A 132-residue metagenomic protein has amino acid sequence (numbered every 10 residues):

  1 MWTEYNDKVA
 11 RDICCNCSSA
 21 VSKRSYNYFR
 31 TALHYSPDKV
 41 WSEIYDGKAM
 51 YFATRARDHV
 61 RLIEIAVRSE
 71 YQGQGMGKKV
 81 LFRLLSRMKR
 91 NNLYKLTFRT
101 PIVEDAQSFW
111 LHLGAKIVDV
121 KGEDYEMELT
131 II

Functional and structural regions predicted by a protein language model:
M1-Y28: Short amphipathic alpha-helix that is part of the acyltransferase structural core
S36-D38, A49-V60: A conserved beta-strand-loop-helix scaffold within acyl/acetyltransferase catalytic domains
V40-Y45: Cytosolic beta-strand hydrophobic patch enriched in CBS
D58-S69: Conserved acetyl-CoA binding element of GNAT-fold acetyltransferases
V67, G73-S86, H112: Conserved acetyl-CoA-binding loop-helix of GNAT-fold acetyltransferases
M88, L93: Hydrophobic pocket-lining residues that define ligand/cofactor binding sites across diverse proteins
T97-Q107, E126: Conserved beta-strand-loop-alpha-helix junction that forms the acyl-donor binding cleft
L111-V120: Conserved acetyl-CoA-binding loop of GNAT-fold acetyltransferases
